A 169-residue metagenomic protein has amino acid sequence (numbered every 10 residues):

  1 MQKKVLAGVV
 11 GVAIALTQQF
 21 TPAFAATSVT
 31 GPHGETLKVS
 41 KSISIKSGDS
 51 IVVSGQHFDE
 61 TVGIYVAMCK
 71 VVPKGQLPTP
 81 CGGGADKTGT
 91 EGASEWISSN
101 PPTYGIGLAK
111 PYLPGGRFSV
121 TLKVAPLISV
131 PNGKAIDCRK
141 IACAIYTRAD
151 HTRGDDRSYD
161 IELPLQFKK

Functional and structural regions predicted by a protein language model:
M1-V9: Bacterial N-terminal signal peptides that target proteins for export
G11-A13: Hydrophobic secretory-pathway targeting helix
A15-A23: C-terminal segment of classical bacterial N-terminal signal peptides
A25-K169: Extended, solvent-exposed regions of the mature portions of secreted/cell-surface glycoproteins
